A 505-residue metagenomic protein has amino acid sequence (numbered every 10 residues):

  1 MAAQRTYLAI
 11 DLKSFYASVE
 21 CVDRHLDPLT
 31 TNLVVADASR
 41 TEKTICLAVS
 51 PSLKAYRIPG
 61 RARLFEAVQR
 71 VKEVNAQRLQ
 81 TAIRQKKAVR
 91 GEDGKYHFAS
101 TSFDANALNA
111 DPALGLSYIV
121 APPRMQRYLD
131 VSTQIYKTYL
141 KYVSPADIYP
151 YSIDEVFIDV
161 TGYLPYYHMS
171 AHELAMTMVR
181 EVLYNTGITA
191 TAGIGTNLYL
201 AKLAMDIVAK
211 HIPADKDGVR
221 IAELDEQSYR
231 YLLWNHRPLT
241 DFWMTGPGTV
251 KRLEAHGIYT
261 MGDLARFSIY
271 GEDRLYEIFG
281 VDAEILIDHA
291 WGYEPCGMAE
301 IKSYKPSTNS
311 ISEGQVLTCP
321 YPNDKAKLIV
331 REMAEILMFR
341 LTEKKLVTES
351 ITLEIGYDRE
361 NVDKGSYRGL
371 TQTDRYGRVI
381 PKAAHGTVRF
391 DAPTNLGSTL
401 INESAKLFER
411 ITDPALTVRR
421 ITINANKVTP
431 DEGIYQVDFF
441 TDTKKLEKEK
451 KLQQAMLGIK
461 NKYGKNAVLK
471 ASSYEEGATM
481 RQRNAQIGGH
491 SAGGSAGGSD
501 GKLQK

Functional and structural regions predicted by a protein language model:
M1-D288, P295-M298, T443-K505: Gly/Gly-Pro- and Ser/Thr-rich, intrinsically disordered tail segments characteristic of DNA damage-repair and tolerance
A2, A9, D241, P247-T417: DNA-contacting surface of Y-family translesion DNA polymerases
L29-T31, E349, A384-G386, R419-I421 (+1 more regions): A generic structural signal for short beta-strands and their flanking turns/coil linkers
I153-V156, V347-V362, N424-E432: Core structural elements
V156-G162, A384-D391, Y435-T441: Short, hydrophobic beta-strand segments
A190-I194, E349-L353, R419-I421: A short glycine-rich, hydrophobically flanked beta-strand micro-motif that places a catalytic Asp/Glu for divalent metal
D363-Y367, G433-V437, R481: Short conserved micro-motifs at the rims of enzyme active sites and ligand-binding pockets
A405-N461: C-terminal hydrophobic structural anchor segments that stabilize assembly/packing rather than catalytic chemistry
